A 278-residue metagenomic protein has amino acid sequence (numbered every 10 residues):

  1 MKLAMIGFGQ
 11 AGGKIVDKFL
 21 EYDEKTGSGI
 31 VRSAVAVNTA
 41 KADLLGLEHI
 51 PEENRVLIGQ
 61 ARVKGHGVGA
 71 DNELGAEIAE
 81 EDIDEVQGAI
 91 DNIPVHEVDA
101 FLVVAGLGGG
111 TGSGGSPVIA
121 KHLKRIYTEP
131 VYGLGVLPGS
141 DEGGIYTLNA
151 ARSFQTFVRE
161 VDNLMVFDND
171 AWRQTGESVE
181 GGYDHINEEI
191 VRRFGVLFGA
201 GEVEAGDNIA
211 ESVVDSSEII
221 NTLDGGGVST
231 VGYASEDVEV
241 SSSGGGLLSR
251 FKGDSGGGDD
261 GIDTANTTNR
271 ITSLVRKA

Functional and structural regions predicted by a protein language model:
M1-A278: Tubulin/FtsZ superfamily GTPase core signature
